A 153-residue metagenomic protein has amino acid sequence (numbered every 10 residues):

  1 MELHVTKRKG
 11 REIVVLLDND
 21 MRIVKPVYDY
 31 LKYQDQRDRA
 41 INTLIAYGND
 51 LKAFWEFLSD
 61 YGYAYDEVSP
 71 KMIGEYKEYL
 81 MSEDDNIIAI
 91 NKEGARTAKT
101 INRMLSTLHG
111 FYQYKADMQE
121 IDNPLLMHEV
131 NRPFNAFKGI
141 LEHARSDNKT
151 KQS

Functional and structural regions predicted by a protein language model:
M1-D18, Y61, K99-M104, I121 (+1 more regions): Low-complexity, intrinsically disordered or weakly predicted helical/coil tracts enriched in serine/threonine
M1-R39, I45-W55: Basic/aromatic DNA-contact patch characteristic of tyrosine site-specific recombinases
V27-N42, K52-A144: N-terminal core-binding DNA-recognition domain of tyrosine recombinases/integrases
E142-S153: Intrinsic, low-complexity N-terminal interaction/targeting segments
